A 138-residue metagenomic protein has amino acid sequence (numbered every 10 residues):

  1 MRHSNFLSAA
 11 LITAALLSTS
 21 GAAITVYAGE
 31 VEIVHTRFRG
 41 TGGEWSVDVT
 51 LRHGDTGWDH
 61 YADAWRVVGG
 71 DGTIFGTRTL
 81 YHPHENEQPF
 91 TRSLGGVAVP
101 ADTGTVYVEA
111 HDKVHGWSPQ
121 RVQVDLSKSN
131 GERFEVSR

Functional and structural regions predicted by a protein language model:
M1-L11: Bacterial N-terminal signal peptides that target proteins for export
A9-G21: Bacterial N-terminal signal peptides
A22-A28: Boundary at the C-terminal end of the N-terminal hydrophobic targeting segment
G29-W65: Short, surface-exposed binding/anchoring microloops in extracellular/periplasmic proteins
G40-G43, V67-I74, V97-G104: A short, structured loop/turn motif at beta-sheet edges
H60-E85: The feature marks short-to-medium sequence segments in extracytoplasmic or secretory-pathway proteins
G76-G116: Short, solvent-exposed, Trp/other aromatic-anchored flexible loops in extracytoplasmic proteins
V106-R138: Surface-exposed edge beta-strand/loop patches
